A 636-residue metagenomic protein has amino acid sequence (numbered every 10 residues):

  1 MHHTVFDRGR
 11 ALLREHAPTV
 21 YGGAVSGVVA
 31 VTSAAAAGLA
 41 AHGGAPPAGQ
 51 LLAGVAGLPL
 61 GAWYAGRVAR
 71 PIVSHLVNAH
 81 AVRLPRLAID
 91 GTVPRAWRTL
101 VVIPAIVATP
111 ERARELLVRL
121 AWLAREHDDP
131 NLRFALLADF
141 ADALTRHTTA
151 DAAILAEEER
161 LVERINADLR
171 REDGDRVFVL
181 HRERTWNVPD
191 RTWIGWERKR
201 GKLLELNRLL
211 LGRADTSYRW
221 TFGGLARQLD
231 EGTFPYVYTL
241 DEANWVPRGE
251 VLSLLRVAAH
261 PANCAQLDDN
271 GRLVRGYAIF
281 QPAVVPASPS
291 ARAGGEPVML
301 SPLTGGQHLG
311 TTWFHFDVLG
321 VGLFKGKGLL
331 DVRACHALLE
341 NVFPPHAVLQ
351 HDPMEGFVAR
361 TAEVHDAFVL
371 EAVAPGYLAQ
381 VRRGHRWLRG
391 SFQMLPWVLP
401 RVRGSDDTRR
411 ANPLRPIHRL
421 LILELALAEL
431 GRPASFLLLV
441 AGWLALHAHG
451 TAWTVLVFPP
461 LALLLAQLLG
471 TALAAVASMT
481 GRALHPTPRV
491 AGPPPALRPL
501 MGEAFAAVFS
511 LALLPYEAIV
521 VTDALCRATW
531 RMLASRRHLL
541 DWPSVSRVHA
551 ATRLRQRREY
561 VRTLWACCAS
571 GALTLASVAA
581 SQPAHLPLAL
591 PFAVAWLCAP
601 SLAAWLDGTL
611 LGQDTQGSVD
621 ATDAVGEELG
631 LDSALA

Functional and structural regions predicted by a protein language model:
M1-A53, G295-F324, L338-L349, F368 (+1 more regions): Basic/Trp-rich segment in TM-proximal cytosolic loops or flexible interdomain/linker regions
H2-V5, R10, V82-N412, L631-A636: Internal catalytic domains of large membrane-associated glycosyltransferases
D7, A62, G66, T99 (+21 more regions): Feature representing long, continuous alpha-helical segments
A53-S74, L461-A472, H585-L610: Alpha-helical membrane-embedded segments
L60, Y64, V73, V77 (+17 more regions): Hydrophobic alpha-helix feature that most strongly marks membrane-spanning transmembrane helices and their immediate
A65-R98, E126, T609-L635: N-terminal signal-anchor transmembrane helix
V73-H80, L84, R170, D215-Y218 (+8 more regions): Structured alpha-helical bundle/scaffold domains in large eukaryotic membrane-trafficking regulators
R553-A580, A584-V594, C598-S618: Carbohydrate-interacting/catalytic domains
